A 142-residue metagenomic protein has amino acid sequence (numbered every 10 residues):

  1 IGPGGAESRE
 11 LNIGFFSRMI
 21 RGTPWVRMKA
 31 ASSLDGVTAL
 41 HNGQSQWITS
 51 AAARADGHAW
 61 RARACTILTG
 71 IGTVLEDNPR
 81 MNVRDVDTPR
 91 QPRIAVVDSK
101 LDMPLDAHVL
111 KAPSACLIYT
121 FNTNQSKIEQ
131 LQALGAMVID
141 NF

Functional and structural regions predicted by a protein language model:
I1-P3: Active-site-proximal cofactor/substrate-binding loop regions of enzyme domains
A6: Active-site neighborhood for divalent-cation/phosphate handling
R9-I13: A gly/proline- and charged-residue-enriched helix-loop-helix capping module
G14-F142: Active-site ligand-binding patch in enzyme domains
